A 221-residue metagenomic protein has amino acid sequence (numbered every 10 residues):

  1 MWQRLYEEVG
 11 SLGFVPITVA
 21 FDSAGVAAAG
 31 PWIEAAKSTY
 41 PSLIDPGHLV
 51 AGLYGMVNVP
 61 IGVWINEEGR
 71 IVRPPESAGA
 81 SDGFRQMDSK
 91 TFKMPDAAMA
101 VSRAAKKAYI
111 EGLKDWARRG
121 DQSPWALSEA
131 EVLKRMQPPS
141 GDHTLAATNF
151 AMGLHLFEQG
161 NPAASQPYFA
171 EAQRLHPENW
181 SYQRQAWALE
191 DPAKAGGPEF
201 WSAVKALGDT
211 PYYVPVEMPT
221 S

Functional and structural regions predicted by a protein language model:
M1-A35, P46-G47: Structural microenvironment flanking redox-active thiols in thiol-disulfide oxidoreductases
M1-L5, G69, D142, N179: Short, thiol/selenol-centered motifs that function as redox-active sites or metal-ligating centers
E7-S11, E34, G55, R70 (+3 more regions): Sec-exported extracytoplasmic/periplasmic mature domains
D22-V26, H48-V50, I71, A78-G79: Solvent-exposed loop/turn segments at secondary-structure junctions within structured extracellular/periplasmic domains
G30-V59, V63-I65: Short, internal strand/loop/helix patches that form the active-site neighborhood or redox-interaction surface
G62-R85, Q159: Short, glycine-anchored, charge-dense loop/turn motifs used at functional sites
S81-S221: Non-globular targeting/processing and membrane-anchoring segments
